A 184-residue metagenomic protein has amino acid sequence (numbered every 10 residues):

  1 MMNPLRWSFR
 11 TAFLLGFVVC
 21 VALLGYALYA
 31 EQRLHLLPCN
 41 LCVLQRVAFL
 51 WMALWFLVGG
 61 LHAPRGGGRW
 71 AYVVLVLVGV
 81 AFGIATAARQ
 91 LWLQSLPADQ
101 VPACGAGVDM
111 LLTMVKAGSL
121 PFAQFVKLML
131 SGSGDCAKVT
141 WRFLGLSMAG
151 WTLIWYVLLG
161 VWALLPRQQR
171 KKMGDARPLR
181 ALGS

Functional and structural regions predicted by a protein language model:
M1-A12, P38-L44, R65-A71, A137-T140 (+2 more regions): Membrane-interfacial loop-to-transmembrane-helix junctions in polytopic alpha-helical membrane proteins
M1-A53: Transmembrane alpha-helical insertion/packing segments
R6-G16, P64-T86, V161: Interfacial segments of alpha-helical transmembrane regions
A22-E31, A81-P97: C-terminal TM-helix exit segments that contain a strictly Trp-centered aromatic cap at the helix terminus
L41-W51, L111, V115, F122-F125 (+1 more regions): Membrane-interface loop-to-helix entry segments
L57-R65, L164-R170: Structural signal for the C-terminal ends of transmembrane alpha-helices and the immediately following loop
S95-L144: Extracytosolic (periplasmic/ER-lumenal) interhelical loops and adjacent juxtamembrane/interface segments of multi-pass
L128-S184: A hydrophobic membrane-anchoring alpha-helix module
